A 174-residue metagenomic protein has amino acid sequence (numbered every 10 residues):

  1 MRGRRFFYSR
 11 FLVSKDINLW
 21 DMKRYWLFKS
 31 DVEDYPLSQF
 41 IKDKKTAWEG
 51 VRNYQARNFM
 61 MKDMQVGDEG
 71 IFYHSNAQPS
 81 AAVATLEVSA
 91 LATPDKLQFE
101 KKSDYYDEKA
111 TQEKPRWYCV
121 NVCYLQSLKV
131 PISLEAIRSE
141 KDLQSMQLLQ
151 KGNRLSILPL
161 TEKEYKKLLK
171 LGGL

Functional and structural regions predicted by a protein language model:
F7-L12, L19: Short hydrophobic targeting helices and cationic amphipathic motifs that mediate membrane/organellar targeting
N18-V66, E164-Y165, G173-L174: Compositionally biased, charged N-terminal/linker segments
Y73-P79: Short, charged beta-turn/beta-strand-edge "cap" motif at the junction between a beta-strand and an adjacent loop
A84-K151, L155: Aromatic- and Lys/Arg-enriched surface recognition patch
